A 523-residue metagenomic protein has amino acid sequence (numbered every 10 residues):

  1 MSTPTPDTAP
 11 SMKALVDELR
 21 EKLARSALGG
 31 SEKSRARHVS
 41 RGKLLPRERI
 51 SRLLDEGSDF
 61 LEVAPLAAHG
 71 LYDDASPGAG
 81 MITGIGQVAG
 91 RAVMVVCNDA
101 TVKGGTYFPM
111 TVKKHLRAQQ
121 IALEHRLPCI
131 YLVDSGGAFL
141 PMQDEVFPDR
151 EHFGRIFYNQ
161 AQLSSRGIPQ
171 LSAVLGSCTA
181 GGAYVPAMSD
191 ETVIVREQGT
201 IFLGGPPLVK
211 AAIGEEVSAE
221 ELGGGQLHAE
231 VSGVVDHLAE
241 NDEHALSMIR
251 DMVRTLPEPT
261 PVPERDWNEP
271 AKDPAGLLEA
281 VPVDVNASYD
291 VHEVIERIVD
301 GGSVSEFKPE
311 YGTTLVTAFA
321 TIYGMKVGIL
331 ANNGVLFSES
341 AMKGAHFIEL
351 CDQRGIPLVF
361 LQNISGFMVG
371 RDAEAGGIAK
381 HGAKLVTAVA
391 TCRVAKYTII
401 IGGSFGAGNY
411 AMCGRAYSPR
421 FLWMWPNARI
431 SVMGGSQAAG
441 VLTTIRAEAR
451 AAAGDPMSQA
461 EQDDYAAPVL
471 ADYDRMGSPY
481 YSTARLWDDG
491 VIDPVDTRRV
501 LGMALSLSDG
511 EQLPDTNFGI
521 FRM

Functional and structural regions predicted by a protein language model:
M1-M523: Ligand-binding clefts of soluble mixed alpha/beta catalytic domains
